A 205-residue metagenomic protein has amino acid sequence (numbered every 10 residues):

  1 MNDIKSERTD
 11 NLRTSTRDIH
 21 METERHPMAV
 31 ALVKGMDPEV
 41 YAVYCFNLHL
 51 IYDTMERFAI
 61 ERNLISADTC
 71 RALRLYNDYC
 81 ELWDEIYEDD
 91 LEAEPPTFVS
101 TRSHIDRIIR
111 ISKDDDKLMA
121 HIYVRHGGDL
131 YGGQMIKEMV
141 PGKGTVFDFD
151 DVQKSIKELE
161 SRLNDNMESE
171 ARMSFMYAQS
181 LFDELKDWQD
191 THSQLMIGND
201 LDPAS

Functional and structural regions predicted by a protein language model:
M1-S205: Metal- and O2-centered redox machinery and metal/ROS homeostasis
